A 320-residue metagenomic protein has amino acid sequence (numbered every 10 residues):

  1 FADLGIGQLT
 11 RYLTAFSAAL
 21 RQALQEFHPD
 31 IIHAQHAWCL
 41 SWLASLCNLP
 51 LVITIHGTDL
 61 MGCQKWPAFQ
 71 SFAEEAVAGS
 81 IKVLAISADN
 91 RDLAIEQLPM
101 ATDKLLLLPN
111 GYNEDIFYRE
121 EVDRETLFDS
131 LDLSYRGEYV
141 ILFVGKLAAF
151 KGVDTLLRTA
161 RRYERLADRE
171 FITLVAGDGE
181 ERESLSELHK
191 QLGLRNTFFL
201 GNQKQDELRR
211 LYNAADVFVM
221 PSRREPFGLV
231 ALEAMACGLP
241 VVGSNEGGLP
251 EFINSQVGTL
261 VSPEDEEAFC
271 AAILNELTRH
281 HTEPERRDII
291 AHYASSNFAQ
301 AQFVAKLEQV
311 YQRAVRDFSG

Functional and structural regions predicted by a protein language model:
D89, G111: Carbohydrate-associated surface elements
Y118-S134: A short helix/loop element that forms part of the nucleotide-sugar donor recognition site in Leloir-type
S134-K151, L157-A160: Conserved donor-binding/catalytic core segment of Leloir-type glycosyltransferases
E183-Q203: Nucleotide-activated donor-binding/catalytic signature segment of Leloir-type glycosyltransferases, i.e., the conserved
N202-Q203, R210-A215: Short alpha-helical donor nucleotide-sugar binding micro-motif in glycosyltransferases
R223: Aromatic "clamp/platform" in nucleotide-sugar-dependent glycosyltransferases that forms part of the donor/acceptor
P240-G243: Short hydrophobic beta-strand element within catalytic cores of glycosyltransferases and related nucleotide-activated
S255, T259-E266, N275-H281: Conserved acidic donor-binding segment of nucleotide-sugar-dependent glycosyltransferases
